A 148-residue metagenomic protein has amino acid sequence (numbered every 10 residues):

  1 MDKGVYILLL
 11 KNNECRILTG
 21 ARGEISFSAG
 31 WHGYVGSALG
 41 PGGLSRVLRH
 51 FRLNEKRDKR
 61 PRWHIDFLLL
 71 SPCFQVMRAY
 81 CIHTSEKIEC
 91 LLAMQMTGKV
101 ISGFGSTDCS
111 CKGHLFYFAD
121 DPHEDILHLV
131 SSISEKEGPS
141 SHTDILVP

Functional and structural regions predicted by a protein language model:
M1-D2, I7-F27: An N-terminal domain-cap segment
G33-A38: GIY-YIG nuclease signature motif recognition
L39-S134: Aromatic/basic micro-patches that form nucleic-acid/chromatin recognition or nuclease catalytic surfaces
G138-V147: Conserved short beta-strand edge segments in small beta-sheet-based binding/regulatory domains
